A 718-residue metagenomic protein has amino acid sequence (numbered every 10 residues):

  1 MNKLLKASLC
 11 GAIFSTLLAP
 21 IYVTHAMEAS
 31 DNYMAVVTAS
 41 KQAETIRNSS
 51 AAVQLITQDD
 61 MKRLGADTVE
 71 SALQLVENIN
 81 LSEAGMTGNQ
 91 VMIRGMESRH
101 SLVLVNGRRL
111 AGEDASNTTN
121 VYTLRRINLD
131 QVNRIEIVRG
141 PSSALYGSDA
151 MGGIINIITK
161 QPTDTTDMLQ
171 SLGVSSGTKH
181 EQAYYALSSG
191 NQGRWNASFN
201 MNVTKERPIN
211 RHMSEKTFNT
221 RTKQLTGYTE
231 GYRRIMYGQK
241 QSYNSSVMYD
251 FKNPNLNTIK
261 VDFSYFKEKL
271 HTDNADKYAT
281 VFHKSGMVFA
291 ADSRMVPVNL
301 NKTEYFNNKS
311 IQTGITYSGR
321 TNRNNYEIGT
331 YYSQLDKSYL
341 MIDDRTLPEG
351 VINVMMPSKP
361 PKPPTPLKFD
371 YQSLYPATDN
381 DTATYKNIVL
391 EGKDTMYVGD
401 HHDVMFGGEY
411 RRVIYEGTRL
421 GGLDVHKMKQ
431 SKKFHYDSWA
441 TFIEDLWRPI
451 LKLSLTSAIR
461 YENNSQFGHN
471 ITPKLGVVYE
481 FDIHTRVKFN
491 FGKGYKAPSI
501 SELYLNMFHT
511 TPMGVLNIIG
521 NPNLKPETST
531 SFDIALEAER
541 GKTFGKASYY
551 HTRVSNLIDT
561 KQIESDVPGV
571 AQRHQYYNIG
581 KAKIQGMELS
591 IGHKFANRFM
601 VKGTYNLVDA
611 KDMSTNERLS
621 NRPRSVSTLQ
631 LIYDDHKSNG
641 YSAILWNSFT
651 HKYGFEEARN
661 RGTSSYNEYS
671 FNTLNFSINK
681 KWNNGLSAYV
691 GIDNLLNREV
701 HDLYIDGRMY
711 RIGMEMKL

Functional and structural regions predicted by a protein language model:
Y33, T38, E70-G112: Extracytoplasmic beta-strand/coil segments of soluble accessory domains associated with Gram-negative outer-membrane
M92, L110-R139: Short acidic/polar hinge/loop motifs at secondary-structure boundaries that mediate gating or recognition
R125-S171: A beta-strand signature from Gram-negative outer-membrane beta-barrel systems, especially the internal plug domain
T165, G173, L187-Y305, N556 (+1 more regions): Periplasmic-side early beta-strands and strand-to-turn transitions of outer-membrane beta-barrels
N200, G238, S245-K252, F266-E268 (+2 more regions): Conserved C-terminal beta-signal and adjacent last beta-strands/turns of outer-membrane beta-barrel proteins
M248-E268, N301-F467, E480-D482, T543-A547 (+1 more regions): Face-selective signature of the C-terminal outer-membrane beta-barrel domain
V298-Q312, A383, F434-Y436, E480 (+4 more regions): Outer-membrane beta-barrel signature, preferentially recognizing the C-terminal barrel domain of Gram-negative
R448-K452, Y549-R553, A571-E656, N684-S687: Gram-negative outer-membrane beta-barrel transporters
